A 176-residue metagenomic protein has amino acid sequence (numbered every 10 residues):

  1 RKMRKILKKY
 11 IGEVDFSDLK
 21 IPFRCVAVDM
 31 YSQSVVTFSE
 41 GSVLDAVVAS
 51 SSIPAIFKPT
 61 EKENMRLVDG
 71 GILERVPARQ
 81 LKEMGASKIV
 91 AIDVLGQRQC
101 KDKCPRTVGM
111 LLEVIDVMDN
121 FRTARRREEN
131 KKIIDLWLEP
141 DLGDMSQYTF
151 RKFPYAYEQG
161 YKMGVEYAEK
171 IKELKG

Functional and structural regions predicted by a protein language model:
R1-G176: Patatin-like phospholipase
